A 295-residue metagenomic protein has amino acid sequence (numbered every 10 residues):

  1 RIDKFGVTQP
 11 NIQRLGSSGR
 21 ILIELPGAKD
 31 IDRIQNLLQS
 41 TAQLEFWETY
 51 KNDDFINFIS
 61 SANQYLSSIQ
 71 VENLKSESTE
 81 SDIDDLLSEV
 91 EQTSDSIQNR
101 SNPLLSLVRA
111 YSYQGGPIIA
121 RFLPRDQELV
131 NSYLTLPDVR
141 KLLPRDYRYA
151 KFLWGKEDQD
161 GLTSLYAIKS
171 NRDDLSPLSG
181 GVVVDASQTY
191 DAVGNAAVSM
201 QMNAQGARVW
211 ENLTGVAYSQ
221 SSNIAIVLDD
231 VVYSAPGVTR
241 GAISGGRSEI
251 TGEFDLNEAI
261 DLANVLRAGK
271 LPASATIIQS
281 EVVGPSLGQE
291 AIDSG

Functional and structural regions predicted by a protein language model:
R1-G237: Non-transmembrane, solvent-exposed regions of membrane trafficking/translocation machinery
I23-E24, N257-G295: Juxtamembrane "pre-transmembrane" interface segments
A28, E253-L256: Short, surface-exposed acidic/glycine-rich loop or hinge patches that mediate macromolecular interfaces
N195-A197, G245, P272: Sequence-level motif detector for i,i+2 pairs with an aromatic at +2
V198-S199, R247-G252: A short beta-strand structural signal in non-transmembrane regions
R208, G245, N257: Residues that form or flank phosphate/diphosphate-binding pockets in enzymes that use nucleotide phosphates
L228-D230, F254, Q279: Active-site proximal loops enriched in glycine and acidic residues that flank catalytic Cys/His/Asp and coordinate
T239-I243: A short acidic/small-residue loop/turn micro-motif
